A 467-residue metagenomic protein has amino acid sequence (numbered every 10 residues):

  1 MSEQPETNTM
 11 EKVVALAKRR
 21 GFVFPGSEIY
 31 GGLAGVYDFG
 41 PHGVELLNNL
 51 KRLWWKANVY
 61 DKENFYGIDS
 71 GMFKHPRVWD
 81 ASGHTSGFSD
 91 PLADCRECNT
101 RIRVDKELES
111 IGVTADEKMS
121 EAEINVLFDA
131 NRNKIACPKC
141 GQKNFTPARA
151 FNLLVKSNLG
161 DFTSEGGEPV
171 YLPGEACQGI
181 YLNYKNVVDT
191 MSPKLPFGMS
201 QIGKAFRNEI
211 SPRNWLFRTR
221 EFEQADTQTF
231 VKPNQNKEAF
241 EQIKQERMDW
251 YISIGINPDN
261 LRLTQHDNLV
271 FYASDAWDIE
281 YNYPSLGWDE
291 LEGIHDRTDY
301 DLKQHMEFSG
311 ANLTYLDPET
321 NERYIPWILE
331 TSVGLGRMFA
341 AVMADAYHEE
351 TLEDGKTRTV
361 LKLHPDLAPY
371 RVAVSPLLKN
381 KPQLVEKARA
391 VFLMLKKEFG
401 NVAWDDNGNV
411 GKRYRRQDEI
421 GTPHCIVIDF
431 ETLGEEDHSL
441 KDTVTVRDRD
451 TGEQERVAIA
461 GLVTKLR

Functional and structural regions predicted by a protein language model:
M1-R467: NTP/phosphate- and nucleic-acid-binding module
